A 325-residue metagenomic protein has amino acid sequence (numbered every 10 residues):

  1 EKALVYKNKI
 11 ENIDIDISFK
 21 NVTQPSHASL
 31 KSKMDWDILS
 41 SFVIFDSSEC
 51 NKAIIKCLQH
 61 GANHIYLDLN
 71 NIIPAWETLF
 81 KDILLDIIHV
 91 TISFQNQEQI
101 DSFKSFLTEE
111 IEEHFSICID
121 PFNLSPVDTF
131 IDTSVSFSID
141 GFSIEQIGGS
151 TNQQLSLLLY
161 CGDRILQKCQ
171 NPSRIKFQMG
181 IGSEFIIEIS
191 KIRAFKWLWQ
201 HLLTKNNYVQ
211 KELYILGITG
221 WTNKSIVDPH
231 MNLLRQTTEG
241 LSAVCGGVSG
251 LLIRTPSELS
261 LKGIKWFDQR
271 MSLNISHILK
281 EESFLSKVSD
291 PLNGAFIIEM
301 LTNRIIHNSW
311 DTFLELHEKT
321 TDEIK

Functional and structural regions predicted by a protein language model:
E1-F185, N206, E212-Y214, G250-R254: Catalytic alpha/beta active-site cores
I10-D14, K56-H64, M231-I253, S257 (+2 more regions): Conserved phosphate/anionic-ligand binding catalytic regions in large, soluble enzymes, centered on
S150-Q154, S183-A194, W221-L234, K262-S272 (+1 more regions): Short glycine/threonine-rich loop-to-helix capping motif typified by GTGT followed within a few residues by an Asp-Pro
Y160-Q167, P229-V248, M271-E281: Glycine-rich and small/hydrophobic secondary-structure elements
R174, K205-N207, S286-D290: Inter-helical turn/loop segments and adjacent helix faces that build the functional surface of alpha-helical bundle
H201: ATP-dependent phospho-/nucleotidyl transfer catalytic cores
K211-W221: Self-splicing inteins and homing endonuclease
T238, S249-K325: Active-site or pore-adjacent capping/gating segments
